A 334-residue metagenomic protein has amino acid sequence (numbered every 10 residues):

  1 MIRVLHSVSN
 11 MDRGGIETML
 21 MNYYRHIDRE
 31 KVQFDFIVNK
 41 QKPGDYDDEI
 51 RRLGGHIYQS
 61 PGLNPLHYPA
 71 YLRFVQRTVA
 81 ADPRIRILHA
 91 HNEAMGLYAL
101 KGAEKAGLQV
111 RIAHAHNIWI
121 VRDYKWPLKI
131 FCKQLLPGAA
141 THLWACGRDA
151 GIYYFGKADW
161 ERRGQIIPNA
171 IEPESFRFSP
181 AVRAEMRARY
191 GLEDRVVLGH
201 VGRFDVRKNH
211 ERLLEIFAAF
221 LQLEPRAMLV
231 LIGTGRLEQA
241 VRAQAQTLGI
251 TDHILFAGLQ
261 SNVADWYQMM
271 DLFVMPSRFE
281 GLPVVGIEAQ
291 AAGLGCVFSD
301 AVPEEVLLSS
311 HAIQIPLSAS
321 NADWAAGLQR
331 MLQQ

Functional and structural regions predicted by a protein language model:
I2-A70, R236-E238: N-terminal strand-loop element at the rim of the active site of nucleotide-sugar-dependent glycosyltransferases
G14-N22, V196, H200-A219, R236-R242: A conserved mid-protein helix/loop that constitutes part of the nucleotide-sugar donor-binding site
V75, R177-G191: A short helix/loop element that forms part of the nucleotide-sugar donor recognition site in Leloir-type
A90-G96, A115: Short His-centered aromatic/hydrophobic patch
A139-F178: A short, active-site helix/loop in glycosyltransferases that binds the activated sugar's phosphate group
R242-G258: Nucleotide-activated donor-binding/catalytic signature segment of Leloir-type glycosyltransferases, i.e., the conserved
L259, R278: Aromatic "clamp/platform" in nucleotide-sugar-dependent glycosyltransferases that forms part of the donor/acceptor
E305-Q334: Change "using UDP/GDP/dTDP sugars" to "using nucleotide sugars
